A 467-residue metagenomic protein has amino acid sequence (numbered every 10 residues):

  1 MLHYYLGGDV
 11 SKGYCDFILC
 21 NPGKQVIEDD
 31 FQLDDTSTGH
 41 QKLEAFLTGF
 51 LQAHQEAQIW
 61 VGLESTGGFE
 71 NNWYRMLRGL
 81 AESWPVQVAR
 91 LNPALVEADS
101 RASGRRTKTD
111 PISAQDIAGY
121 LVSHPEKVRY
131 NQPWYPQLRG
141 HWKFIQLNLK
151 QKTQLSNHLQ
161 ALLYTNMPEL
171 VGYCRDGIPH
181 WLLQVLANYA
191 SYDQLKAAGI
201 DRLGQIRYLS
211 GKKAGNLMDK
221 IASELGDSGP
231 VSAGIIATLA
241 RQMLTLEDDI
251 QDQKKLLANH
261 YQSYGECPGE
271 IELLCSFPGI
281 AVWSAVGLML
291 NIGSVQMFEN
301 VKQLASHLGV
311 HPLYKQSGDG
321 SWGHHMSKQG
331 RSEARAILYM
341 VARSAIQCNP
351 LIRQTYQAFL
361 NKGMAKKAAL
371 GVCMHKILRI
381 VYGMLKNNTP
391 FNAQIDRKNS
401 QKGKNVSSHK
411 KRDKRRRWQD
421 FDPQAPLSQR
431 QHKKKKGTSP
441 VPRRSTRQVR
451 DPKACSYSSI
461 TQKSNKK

Functional and structural regions predicted by a protein language model:
M1-K467: A detector of single, family-specific signature residues that are central to catalytic or substrate-handling motifs
